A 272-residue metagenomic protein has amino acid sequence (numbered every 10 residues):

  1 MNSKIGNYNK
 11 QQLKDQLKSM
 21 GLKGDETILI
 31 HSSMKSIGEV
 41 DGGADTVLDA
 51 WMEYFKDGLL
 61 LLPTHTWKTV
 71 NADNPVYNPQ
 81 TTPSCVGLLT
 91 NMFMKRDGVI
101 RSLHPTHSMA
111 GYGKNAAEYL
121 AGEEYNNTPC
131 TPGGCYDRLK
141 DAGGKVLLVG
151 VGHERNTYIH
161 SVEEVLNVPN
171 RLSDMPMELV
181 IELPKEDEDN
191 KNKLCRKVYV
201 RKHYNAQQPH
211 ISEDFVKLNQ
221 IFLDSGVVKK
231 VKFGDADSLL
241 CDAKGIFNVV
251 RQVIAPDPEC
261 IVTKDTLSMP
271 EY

Functional and structural regions predicted by a protein language model:
M1-Q11, Y119-E124: Acidic/glycine-enriched edge-of-secondary-structure segments
K10, A44-L48, V86: Amphipathic alpha-helical segments in well-structured domains
L17-T27, L139-A142: Glycine-rich phosphate/diphosphate-binding loops that line cofactor/substrate pockets in enzymes
G21-D73: N-terminal active-site beta-alpha-beta segment that forms phosphate/nucleotide-binding and substrate-recognition loops
D45-T46, V162-N167: Short, solvent-exposed amphipathic alpha-helical segments in soluble enzyme and RNA/protein-processing domains
N71-S161: Internal, conserved structured core segments that host functional sites
V165-R196: Gly/Ser/Thr-rich active-site loops/lids in small-molecule metabolic enzymes that frequently grip phosphoryl groups
C195-Y272: Acidic/aromatic/glycine-rich contiguous surface patches that form carbohydrate-binding/processing clefts and analogous
